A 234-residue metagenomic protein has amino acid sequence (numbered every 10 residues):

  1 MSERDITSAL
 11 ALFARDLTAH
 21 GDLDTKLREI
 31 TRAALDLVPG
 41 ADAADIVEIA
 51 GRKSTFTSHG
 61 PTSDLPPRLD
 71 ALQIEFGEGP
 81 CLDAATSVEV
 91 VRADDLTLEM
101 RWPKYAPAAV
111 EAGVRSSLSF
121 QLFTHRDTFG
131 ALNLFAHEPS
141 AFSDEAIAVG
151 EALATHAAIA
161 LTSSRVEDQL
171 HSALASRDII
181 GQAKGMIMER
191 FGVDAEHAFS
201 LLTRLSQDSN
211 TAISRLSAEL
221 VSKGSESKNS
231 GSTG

Functional and structural regions predicted by a protein language model:
S2-T57, D70, E78, S209-A212 (+3 more regions): Helix-loop-beta substructure at the N-terminus of cytosolic sensory domains that couple signal/ligand detection
A43, A106, S119, A131: Short hydrophobic/aromatic beta-strand element in the GNAT-like acyltransferase core that lines or flanks the acyl-donor
D64-P103, P107-R115: Regulatory sensory and allosteric helical modules in signal-transduction proteins and certain transcription factors
S116-L122: Short hydrophobic beta-strand micro-motif common in sensory/regulatory domains
A131-S140, E145: Short beta-strand-to-loop transition segments that serve as allosteric relay/switch motifs in sensory/regulatory domains
I147, E151-A158: Allosteric cytosolic regulatory segments
V166-G234: Signal-transducing coiled-coil/dimerization helices and immediately adjacent hinge/linker segments that couple sensory
